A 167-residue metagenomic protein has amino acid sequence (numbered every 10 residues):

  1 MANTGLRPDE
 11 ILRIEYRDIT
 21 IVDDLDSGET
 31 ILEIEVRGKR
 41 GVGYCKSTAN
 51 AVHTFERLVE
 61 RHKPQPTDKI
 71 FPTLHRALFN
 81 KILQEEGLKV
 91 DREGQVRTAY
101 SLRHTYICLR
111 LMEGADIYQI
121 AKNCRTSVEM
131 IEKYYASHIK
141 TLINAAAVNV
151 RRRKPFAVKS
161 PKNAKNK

Functional and structural regions predicted by a protein language model:
M1, L12, A121: The alpha-helix within a helix-turn-helix
T4, V59-K69, R76-K122, V128-E129 (+1 more regions): Short, basic (Lys/Arg/His-rich) helix/loop patches that form interaction surfaces in the mid-to-C-terminal regions
T4-D9, R13-R57: Conserved tyrosine-mediated DNA breakage-rejoining catalytic core shared by Y-recombinases
L12, F71-P72: Short amphipathic alpha-helical segments
D18-L25, L58, K81-K89, A157: Short regulatory "switch" loops immediately downstream of catalytic or recognition motifs within protein catalytic
D23-D24, E60-Q65, E132-K133, N144-K167: C-terminal secondary-structure termini that scaffold catalytic or DNA-interacting sites
G28-I31, E35-V42, V52, H75 (+1 more regions): Catalytic-site neighborhood detector that most strongly recognizes the C-terminal catalytic loop/helix of tyrosine
N50, T54, L74-K81: Generic alpha-helical secondary structure signal
